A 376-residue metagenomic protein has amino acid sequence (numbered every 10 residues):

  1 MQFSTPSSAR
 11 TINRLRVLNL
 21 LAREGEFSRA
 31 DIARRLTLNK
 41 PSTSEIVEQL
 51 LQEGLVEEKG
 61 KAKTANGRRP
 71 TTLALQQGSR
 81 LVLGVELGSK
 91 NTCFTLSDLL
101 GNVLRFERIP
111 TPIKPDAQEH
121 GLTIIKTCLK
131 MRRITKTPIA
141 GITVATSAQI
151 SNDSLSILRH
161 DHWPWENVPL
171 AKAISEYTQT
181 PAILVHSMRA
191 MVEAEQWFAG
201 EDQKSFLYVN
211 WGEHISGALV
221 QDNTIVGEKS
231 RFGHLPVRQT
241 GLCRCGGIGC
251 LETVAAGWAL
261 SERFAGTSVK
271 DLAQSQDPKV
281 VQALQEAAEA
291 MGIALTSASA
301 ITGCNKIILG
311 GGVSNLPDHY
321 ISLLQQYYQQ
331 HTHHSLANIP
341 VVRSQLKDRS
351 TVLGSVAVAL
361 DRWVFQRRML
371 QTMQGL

Functional and structural regions predicted by a protein language model:
M1-K61, A65-P138, T178, F198-G200 (+2 more regions): ATP-binding/phosphotransfer module of carbohydrate and carboxylate kinases, centering on a glycine-rich
V85, P138-G246, C250-W258, G354 (+1 more regions): Phosphate-binding/catalytic loop of phosphoryl-transfer enzymes
